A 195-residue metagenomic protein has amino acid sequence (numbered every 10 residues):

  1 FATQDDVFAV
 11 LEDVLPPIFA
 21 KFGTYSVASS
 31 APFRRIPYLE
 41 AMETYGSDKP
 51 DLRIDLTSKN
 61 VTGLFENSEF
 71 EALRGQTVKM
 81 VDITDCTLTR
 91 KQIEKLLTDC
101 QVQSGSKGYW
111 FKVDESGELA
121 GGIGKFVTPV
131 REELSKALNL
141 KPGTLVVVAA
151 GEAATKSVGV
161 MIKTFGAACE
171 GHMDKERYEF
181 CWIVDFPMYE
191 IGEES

Functional and structural regions predicted by a protein language model:
F1-S195: Class II aminoacyl-tRNA synthetase catalytic cores and aaRS-like
